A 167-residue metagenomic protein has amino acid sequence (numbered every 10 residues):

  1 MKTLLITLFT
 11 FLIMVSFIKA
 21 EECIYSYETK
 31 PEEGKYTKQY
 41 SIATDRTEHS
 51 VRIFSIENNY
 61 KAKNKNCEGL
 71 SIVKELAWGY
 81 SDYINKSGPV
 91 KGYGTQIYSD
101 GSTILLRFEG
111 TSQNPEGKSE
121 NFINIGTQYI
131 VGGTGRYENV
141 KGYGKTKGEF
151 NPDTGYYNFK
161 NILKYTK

Functional and structural regions predicted by a protein language model:
M1-I6: Positively charged n-region of N-terminal signal peptides that target proteins for export
T7-V15: Bacterial N-terminal signal peptides
A20-K167: Beta-strand-enriched cores of mature, soluble protein domains
